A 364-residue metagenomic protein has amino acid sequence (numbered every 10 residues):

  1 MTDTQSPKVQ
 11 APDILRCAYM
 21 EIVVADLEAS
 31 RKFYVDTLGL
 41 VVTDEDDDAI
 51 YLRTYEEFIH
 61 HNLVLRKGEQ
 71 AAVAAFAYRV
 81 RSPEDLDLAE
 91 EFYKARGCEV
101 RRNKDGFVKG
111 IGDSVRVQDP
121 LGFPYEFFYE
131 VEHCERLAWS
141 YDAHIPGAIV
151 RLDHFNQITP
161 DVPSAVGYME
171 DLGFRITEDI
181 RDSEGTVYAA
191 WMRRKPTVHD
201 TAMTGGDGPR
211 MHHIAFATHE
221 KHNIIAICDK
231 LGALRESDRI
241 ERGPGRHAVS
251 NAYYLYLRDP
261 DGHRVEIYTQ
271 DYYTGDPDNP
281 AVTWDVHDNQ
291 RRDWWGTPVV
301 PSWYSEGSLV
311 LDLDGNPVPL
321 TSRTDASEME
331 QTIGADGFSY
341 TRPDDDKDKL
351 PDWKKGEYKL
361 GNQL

Functional and structural regions predicted by a protein language model:
T2-Q10, K94-R151, V187-M192, E236-L364: Vicinal oxygen chelate
P12-A25, H60-V64, E90-E91, R96-D105 (+5 more regions): Short N-terminal helix-initiation segments at or just after the protein's N-terminus
P12-L15, E21-I59, F107-V108, Q157-V198 (+1 more regions): Core segments of cupin and vicinal oxygen chelate
R16-A25, G68-Y93, D113-D119, V150-P160 (+2 more regions): Vicinal oxygen chelate
S30-V35, Y93, G122, A165-M169 (+3 more regions): Conserved active-site tyrosine of GNAT-family acetyltransferases
L40-A74, F123-E132, E178-H212, T218-K221 (+1 more regions): Conserved short beta-strand elements that form part of the metal-binding/catalytic scaffold of enzyme active sites
E45-S114: N-terminal entry module detector
